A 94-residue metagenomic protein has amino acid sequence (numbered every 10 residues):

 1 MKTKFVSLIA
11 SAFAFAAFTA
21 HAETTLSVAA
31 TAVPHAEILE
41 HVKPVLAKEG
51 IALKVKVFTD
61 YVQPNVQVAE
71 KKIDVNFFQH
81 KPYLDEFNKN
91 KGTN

Functional and structural regions predicted by a protein language model:
M1-L8: Bacterial N-terminal signal peptides that target proteins for export
I9-A10, A20: Cleavable N-terminal signal peptides
F15-A22: Sec/Tat signal peptide C-region and signal peptidase I cleavage site
E23-V33, L53-V57: Short, well-ordered beta-strand elements
V28, V68-A69: Hydrophobic residues within well-ordered alpha-helices
V55-V66: Short helix-initiation/N-cap motifs at beta->coil->alpha
A69-Q79: Alpha-to-beta junction loops
E86-N94: Ligand-binding "clamshell"
